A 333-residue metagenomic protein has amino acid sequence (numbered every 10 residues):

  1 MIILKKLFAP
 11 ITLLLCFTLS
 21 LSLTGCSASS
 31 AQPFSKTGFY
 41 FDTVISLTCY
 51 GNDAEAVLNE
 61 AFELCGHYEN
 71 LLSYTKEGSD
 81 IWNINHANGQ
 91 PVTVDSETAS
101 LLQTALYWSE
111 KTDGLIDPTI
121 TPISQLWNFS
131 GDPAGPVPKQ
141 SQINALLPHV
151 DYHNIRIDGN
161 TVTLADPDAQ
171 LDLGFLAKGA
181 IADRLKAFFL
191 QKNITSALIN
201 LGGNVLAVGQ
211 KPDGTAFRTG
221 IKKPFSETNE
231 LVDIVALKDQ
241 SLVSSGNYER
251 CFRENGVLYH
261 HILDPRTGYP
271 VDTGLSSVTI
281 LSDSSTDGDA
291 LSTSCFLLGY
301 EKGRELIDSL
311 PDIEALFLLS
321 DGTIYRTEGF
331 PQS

Functional and structural regions predicted by a protein language model:
I2-S333: Mature catalytic core of soluble alpha/beta enzymes
